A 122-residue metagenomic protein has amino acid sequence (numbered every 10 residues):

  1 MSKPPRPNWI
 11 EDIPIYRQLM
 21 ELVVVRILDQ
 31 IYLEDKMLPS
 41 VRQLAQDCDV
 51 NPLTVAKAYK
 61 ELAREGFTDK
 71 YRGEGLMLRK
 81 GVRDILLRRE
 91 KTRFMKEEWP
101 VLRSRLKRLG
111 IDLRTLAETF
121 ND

Functional and structural regions predicted by a protein language model:
M1-M37, Q43, R93, E97-D122: Extreme N-terminal segment that seeds HTH/winged-HTH DNA-binding domains in transcriptional regulators
D12-I13, Q30-I31, Q46, G73-L76 (+1 more regions): Short hydrophobic/aromatic-rich motifs at helix boundaries and adjacent loops
Y16, S40, L76-K91: Short, cationic-aromatic polyanion-contact patches
I31-Y32, K36, A63-G73, R79-K80: Beta-hairpin "wing" of winged helix-turn-helix
M37-D69: N-terminal helix-turn-helix
P52, K60-A63, L76, L113 (+1 more regions): A general secondary-structure boundary signal
